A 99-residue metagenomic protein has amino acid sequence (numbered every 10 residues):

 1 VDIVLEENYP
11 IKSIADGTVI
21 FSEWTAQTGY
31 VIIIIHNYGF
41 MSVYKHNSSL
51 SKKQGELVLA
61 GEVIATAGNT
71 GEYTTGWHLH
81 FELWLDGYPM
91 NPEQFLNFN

Functional and structural regions predicted by a protein language model:
V1-N99: Catalytic cores of peptidoglycan-degrading enzymes
